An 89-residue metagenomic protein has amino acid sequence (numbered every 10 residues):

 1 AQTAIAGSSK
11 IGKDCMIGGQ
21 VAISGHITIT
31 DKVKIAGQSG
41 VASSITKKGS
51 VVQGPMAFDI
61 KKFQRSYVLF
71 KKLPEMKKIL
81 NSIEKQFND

Functional and structural regions predicted by a protein language model:
A1-D59: Structural signal for interior beta-strand "rungs" in well-ordered beta-sheet cores of soluble enzyme domains
A57-D89: Long, leucine- and charge-enriched amphipathic alpha-helices that form heptad-repeat coiled-coil/leucine-zipper-like
